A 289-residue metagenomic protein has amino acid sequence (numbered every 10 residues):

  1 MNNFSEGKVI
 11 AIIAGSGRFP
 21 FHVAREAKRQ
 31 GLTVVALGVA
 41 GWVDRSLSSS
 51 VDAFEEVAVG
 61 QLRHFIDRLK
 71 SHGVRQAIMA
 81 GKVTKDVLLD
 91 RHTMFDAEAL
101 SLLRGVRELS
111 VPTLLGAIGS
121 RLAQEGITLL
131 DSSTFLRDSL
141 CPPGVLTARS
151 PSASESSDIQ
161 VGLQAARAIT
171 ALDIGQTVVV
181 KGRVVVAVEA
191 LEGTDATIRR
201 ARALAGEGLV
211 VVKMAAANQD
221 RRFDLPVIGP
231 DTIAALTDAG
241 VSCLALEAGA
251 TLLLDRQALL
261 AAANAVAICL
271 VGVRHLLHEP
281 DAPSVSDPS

Functional and structural regions predicted by a protein language model:
M1-E6, A27-K28, L47, K70-H72 (+8 more regions): Solvent-exposed alpha-helices and their adjacent loops that cap or buttress functional pockets in soluble metabolic
F4-V39, D287: N-terminal basic/disordered segments at the start of proteins
K8-A11, L32-A36, A53, R75-A77 (+9 more regions): Structural motif
S16, K82-K85, V184, A216-A217: Short glycine-rich anion-binding loops that position phosphate/pyrophosphate groups of nucleotides and phosphorylated
A27, P112, T128-I233: Conserved mixed alpha/beta catalytic, RNA-binding, or beta-rich assembly cores of soluble enzyme, regulatory
V39-H72, R91-S101, S110, A196-S289: Feature captures the catalytic cores and cofactor-binding loops of soluble hydro-lyases/lyases that act on carboxylate
V57-R63, Q76-H92, L122: Long amphipathic alpha-helical segments
T93-T147: Hydrophobic alpha-helical segments and helix pairs
